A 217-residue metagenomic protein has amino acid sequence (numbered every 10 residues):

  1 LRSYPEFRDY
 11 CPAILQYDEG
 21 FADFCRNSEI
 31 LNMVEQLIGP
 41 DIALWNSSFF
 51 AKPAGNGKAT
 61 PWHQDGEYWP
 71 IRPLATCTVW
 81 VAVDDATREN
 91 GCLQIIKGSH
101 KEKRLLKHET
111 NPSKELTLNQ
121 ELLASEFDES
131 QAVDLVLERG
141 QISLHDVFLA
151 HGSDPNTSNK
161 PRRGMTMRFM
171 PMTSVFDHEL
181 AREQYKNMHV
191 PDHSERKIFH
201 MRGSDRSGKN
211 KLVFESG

Functional and structural regions predicted by a protein language model:
L1-I71, H108, L180, R196: Non-heme Fe(II)-dependent double-stranded beta-helix
Y4, K58, P70-A75, E126-F127 (+1 more regions): A generic structural micro-feature
R8, Q64, T117-E129, N159-P161 (+1 more regions): Short, surface-exposed loop/helix-turn segments at secondary-structure junctions that function as lids/hinges flanking
Y10, Y17, W45, A75 (+3 more regions): Residues that flank catalytic or metal-binding motifs in active/ligand-binding sites
L37, H63, P70-R88, V136-R139 (+2 more regions): Short, conserved beta-strand element in jelly-roll/cupin
P53, T87, E102, P171-T173 (+1 more regions): Feature marks short, surface-exposed loop/turn motifs that line or immediately flank catalytic pockets and channel
A86-D154: Double-stranded beta-helix
I142, F148-G217: Non-heme Fe(II)/2-oxoglutarate
